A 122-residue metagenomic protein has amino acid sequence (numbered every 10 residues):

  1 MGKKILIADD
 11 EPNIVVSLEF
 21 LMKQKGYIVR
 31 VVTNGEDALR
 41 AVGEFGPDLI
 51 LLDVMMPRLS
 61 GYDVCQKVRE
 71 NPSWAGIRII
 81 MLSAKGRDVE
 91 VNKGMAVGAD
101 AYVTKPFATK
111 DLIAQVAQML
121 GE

Functional and structural regions predicted by a protein language model:
V15, P57-R58, R87, K105-P106: The feature encodes the CheY-like receiver
G26-T33, A41: Short hydrophobic/Thr-rich beta-strand motif most characteristic of the beta2 strand and flanking loop of CheY-like
F45-L51: Active-site beta3 strand of CheY-like receiver
M56, V68: Receiver (REC) domain active-site loop signature in two-component systems and cognate sites in sensor histidine kinases
F107-A117: C-terminal output helix
